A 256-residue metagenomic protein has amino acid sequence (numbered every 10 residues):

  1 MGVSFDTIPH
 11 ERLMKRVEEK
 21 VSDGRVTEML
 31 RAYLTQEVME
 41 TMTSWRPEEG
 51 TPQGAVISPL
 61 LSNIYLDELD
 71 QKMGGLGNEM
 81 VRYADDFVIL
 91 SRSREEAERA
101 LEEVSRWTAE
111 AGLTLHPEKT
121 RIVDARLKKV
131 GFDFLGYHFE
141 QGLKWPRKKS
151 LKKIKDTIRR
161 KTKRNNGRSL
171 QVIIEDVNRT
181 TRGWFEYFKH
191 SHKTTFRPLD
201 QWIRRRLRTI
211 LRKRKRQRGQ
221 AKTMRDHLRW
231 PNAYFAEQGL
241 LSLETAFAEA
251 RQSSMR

Functional and structural regions predicted by a protein language model:
M1-G131: Conserved polymerase palm-domain catalytic core
F5, S22, I57, L61 (+7 more regions): Catalytic cores of large soluble enzymes that bind and process phosphate-bearing ligands
E11, G24-R31, P59, N63 (+6 more regions): Non-catalytic, well-ordered alpha-helical scaffold segments
T35, A111-G183: A conserved non-catalytic segment of reverse transcriptases and RNA-directed RNA polymerases corresponding to the late
S91, T162-N166, F185-H192: Short amphipathic alpha-helical interaction patches enriched in hydrophobic/aromatic residues with interspersed Lys/Arg
I173-R218: Non-catalytic, peripheral interaction segments enriched in hydrophobic/basic residues
R206, L211, K215-R256: Extended C-terminal regions of large enzymes
